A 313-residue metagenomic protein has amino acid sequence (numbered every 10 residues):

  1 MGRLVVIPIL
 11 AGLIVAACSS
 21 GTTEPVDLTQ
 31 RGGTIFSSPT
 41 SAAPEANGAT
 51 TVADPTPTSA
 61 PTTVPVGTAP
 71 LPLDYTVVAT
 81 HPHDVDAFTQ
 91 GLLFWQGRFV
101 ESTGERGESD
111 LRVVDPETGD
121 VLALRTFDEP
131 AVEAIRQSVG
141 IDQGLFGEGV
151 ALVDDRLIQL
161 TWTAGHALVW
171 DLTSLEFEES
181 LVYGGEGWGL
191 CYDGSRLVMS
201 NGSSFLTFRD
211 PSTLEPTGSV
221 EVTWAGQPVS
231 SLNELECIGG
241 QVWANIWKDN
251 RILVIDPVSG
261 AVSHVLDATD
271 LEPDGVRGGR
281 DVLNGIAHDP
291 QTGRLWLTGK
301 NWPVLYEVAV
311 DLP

Functional and structural regions predicted by a protein language model:
I14-A17: C-terminal motif of bacterial Sec signal peptides marking the signal peptidase cleavage site
E24-P65: Extracellular mucin-like PTS domains
V64-D86, I135-R136: A short helix->beta-strand "capping" segment at the edge of beta-propeller domains
V78-R112, R125, P130-A131, V139-A151 (+2 more regions): Beta-strand-rich domains and repeat architectures in extracellular enzymes and scaffolds, especially beta-propellers
V85-Q96, A131-A134, D142-V153, Y183-R196 (+2 more regions): Beta-rich, blade/repeat-based domains predominating in secreted/periplasmic proteins but also intracellular
V100-R106, L152-A164, M199-S204, A244-K248 (+1 more regions): Conserved beta-strand positions in repeat-built beta-propeller and related beta-rich domains
V114-G119, D171-L175, D210-L214, D256-G260 (+1 more regions): Short loop/turn segments that connect beta-strands within beta-propeller blades
G119-V169, L175-G187: Blade-loop segments of beta-propeller domains
